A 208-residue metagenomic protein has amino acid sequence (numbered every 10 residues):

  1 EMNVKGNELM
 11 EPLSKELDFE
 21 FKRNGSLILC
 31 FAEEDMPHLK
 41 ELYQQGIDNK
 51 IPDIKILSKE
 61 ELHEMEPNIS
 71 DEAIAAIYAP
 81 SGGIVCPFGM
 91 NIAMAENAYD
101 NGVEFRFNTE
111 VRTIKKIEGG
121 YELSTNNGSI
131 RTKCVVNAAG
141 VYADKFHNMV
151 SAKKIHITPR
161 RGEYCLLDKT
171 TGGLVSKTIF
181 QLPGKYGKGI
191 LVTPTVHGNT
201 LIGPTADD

Functional and structural regions predicted by a protein language model:
E1-M65, G189-I190: Dinucleotide-binding Rossmann-like beta1-alpha1 core, especially the glycine-rich loop that anchors the ADP
N3-G6, D35, L39, G83 (+4 more regions): Generic structural signal for well-ordered, non-membrane alpha-helical segments in soluble metabolic enzymes
E8, L17-F21, G120, S129 (+2 more regions): Active-site substrate-recognition segment that forms the wall of the catalytic cavity or substrate channel
S26-C30, A76-Y78, Y164: Short aromatic/hydrophobic contact patches that present stacked aromatics for nucleic-acid/ligand binding
L29, T113-I114, V192-T193: A structural signal for short hydrophobic beta-strand segments in well-ordered beta-sheet cores
E34-P37, M65-A73, K115-E122, I130: A short, glycine/Asx- and small/polar-enriched loop/turn that sits immediately N-terminal to a beta-strand
K55-S58, F105-F107, N137, I202: General beta-strand structural signal in soluble alpha/beta enzymes
I77-C134, Y142: Helical element adjacent to the flavin cofactor pocket in flavoenzyme catalytic cores
